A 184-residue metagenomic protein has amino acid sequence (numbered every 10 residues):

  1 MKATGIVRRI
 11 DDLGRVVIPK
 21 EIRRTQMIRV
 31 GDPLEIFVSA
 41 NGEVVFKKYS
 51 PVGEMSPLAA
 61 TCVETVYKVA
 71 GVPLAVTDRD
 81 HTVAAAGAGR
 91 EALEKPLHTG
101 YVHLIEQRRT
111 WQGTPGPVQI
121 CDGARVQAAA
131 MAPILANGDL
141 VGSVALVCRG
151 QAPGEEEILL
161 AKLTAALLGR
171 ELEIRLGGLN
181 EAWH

Functional and structural regions predicted by a protein language model:
A3-T4, K68-G71, V126-A128: Short, small/polar residue-rich loop motifs at catalytic or cofactor-binding pockets
V7-A84, I174: Intrinsically disordered, low-complexity terminal regulatory regions
M27, G53-S56, E91-K95, C121 (+1 more regions): A short local loop/turn or secondary-structure capping micro-motif enriched for an aromatic residue
S56, A60-T65, G100-H103, G142 (+1 more regions): Juxtadomain coupling helices with adjacent low-complexity linkers
V63-G123: Structured interaction and signal-relay segments at domain junctions
A128-L135: A short, aliphatic-rich beta-strand micro-motif
